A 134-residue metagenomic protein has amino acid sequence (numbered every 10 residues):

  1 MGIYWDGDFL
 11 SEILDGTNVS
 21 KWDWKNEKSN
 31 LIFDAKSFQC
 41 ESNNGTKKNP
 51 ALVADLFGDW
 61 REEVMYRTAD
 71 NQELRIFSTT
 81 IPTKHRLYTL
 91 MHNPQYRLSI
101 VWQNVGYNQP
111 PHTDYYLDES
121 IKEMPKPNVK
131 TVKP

Functional and structural regions predicted by a protein language model:
M1-P134: Beta-propeller-forming repeat regions
